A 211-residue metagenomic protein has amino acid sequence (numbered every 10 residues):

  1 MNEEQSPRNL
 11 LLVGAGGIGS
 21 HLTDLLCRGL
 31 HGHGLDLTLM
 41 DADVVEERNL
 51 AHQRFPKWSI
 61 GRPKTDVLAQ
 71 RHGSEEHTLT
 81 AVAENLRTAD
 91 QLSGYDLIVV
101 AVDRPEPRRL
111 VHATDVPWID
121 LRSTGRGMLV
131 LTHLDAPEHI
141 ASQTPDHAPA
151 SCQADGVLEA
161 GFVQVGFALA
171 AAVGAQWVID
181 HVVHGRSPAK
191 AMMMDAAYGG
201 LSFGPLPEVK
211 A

Functional and structural regions predicted by a protein language model:
M1-A211: Adenine nucleotide-associated cytosolic modules
